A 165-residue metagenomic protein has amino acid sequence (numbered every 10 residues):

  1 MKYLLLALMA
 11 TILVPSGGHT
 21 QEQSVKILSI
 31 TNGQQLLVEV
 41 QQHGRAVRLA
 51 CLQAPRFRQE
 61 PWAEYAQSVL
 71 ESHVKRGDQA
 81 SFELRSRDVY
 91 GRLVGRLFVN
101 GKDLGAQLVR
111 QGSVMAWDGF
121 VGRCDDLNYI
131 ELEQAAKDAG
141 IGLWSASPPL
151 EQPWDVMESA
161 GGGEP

Functional and structural regions predicted by a protein language model:
K2-L5, P15-P165: Small beta-barrel nucleic-acid-binding modules, primarily SNase/OB-fold domains and secondarily Tudor-like barrels
